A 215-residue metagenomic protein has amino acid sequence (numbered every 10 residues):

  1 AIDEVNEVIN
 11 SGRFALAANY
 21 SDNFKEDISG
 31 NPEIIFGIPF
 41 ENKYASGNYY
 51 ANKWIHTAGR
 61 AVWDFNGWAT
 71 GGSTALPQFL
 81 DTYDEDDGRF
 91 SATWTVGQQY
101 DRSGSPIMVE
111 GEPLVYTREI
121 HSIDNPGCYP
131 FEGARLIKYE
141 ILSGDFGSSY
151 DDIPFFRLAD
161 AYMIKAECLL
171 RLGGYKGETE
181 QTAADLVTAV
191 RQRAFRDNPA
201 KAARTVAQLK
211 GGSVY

Functional and structural regions predicted by a protein language model:
A1-Y50, E85-Y215: Acidic/polar-rich alpha-helix caps and helix-coil junctions
W54-S73, P77: Short, cationic low-complexity segments
G59, T74-F79, Y83-S91: An acidic, gly/pro-interrupted, aromatic-rich
